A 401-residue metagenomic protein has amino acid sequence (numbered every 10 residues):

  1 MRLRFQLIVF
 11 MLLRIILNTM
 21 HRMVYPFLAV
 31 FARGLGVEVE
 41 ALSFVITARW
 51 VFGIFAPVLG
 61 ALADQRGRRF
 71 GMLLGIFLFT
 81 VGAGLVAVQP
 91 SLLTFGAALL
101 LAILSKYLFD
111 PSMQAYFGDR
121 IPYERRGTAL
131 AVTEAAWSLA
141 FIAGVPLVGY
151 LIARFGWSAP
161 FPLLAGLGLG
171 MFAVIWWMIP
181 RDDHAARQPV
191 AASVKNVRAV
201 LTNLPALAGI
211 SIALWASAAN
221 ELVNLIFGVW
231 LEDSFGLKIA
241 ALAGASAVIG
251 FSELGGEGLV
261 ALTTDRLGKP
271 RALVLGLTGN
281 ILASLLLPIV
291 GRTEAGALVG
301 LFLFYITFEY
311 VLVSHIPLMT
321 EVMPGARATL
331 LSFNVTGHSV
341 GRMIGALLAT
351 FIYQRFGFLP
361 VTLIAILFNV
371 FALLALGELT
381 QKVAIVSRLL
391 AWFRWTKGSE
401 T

Functional and structural regions predicted by a protein language model:
M1, D182-G209, W395-G398: Juxtamembrane intracellular "pre-TM" segments in multi-pass secondary transporters
Y25, L207-A247: Extracytoplasmic gate region of multi-pass secondary transporters
T47-G60, A247-G256: Central cavity-lining transmembrane alpha-helices of secondary-active solute carriers, predominantly the Major
F55-P90: Conserved MFS/SLC helix-loop-helix module at the cytosolic interface between two early adjacent transmembrane helices
A56-G67, E257-G268, Y353: Helix-to-loop junctions at the C-terminal end of transmembrane segments in multipass secondary transporters
L99-A136: Cytoplasmic helix-loop-helix junction between adjacent transmembrane helices in 12-TM secondary transporters
T133-I179: Helix-loop-helix hairpin linking two adjacent transmembrane segments in secondary transporters
P270-H315: C-terminal transmembrane helical hairpin of 12-TM major facilitator-type secondary transporters
